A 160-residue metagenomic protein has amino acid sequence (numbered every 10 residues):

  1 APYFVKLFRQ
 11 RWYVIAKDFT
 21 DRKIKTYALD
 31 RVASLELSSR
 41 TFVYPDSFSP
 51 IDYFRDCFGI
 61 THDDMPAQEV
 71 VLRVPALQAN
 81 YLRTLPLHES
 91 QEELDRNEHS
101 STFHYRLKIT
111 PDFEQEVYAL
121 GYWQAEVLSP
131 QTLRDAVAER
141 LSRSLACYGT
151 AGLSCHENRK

Functional and structural regions predicted by a protein language model:
A1-V71, R159: Core beta-strand-centered patch of the WYL/Sm-like small regulatory domain
R55-K160: Polybasic (Lys/Arg-rich)
